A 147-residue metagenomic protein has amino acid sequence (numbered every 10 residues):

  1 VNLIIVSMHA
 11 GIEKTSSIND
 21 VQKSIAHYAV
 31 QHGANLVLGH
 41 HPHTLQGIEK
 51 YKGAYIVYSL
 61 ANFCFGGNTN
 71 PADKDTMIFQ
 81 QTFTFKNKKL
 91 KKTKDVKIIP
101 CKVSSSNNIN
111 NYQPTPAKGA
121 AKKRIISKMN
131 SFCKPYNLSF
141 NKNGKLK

Functional and structural regions predicted by a protein language model:
V1-I4, Y51-I56, F83-K94: Beta-strand-turn-beta hairpins that frame and shape the catalytic cleft of phosphate-ester-processing enzymes
V1-S17: Short acidic, glycine-rich surface-loop motifs adjacent to enzyme active sites
H9-E13, H43, A61-F63, I99-C101: Active-site beta-loop-alpha junctions enriched in small/polar residues
D20-F79, F85: Conserved beta-sheet core of the metallophosphoesterase superfamily
A72-K147: A short C-terminal boundary segment appended to hydrolase-like catalytic domains
